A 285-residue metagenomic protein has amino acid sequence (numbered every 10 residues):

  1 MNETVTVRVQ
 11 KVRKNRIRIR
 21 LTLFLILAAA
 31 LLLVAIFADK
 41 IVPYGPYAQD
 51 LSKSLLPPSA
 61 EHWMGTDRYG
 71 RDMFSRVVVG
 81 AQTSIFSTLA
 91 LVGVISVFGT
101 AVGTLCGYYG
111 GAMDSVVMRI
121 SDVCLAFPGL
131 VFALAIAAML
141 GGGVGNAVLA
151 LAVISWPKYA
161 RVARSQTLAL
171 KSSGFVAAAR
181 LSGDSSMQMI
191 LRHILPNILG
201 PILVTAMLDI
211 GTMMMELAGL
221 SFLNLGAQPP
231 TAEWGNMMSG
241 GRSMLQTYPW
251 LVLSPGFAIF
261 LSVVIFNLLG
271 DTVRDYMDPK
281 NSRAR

Functional and structural regions predicted by a protein language model:
M1-A29, L268-R285: Transmembrane alpha-helical segments of polytopic membrane transport and secretion proteins
I26, A30-Y69, L223-T231: Hydrophobic alpha-helical transmembrane segments of membrane transport/permease proteins and related membrane-embedded
W63, D67, V97-G99, G107-A169 (+1 more regions): Generic hydrophobic transmembrane alpha-helix motif, especially the helices
M73-Y108, S262: Transmembrane alpha-helix signature in integral membrane proteins
Q82-F98, F127, A133, M187-G219 (+1 more regions): Transmembrane alpha-helices
A137-M139, L151, Q166-T167, M215-A258 (+1 more regions): Glycine-rich helix-loop "coupling/hinge" segments at transmembrane-helix boundaries in multipass transporters
I154, G200-I210, P249-R285: C-terminal transmembrane helix and the adjacent membrane-cytosol boundary/short C-terminal tail of inner/organellar
